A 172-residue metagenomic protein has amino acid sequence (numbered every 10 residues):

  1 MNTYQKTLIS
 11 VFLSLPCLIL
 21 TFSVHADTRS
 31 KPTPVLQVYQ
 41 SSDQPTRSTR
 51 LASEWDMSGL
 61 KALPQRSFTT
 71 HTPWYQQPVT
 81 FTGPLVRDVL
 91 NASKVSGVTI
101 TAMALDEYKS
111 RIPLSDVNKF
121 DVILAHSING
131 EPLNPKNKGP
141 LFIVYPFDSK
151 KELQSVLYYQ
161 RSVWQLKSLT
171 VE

Functional and structural regions predicted by a protein language model:
N2-F12: Bacterial N-terminal signal peptides that target proteins for export
T21-S23: N-terminal signal peptide c-region/cleavage motif recognized by signal peptidases
A26-P84, D88-E172: N-terminal intrinsically disordered, low-complexity segments enriched in P/E/S/T
